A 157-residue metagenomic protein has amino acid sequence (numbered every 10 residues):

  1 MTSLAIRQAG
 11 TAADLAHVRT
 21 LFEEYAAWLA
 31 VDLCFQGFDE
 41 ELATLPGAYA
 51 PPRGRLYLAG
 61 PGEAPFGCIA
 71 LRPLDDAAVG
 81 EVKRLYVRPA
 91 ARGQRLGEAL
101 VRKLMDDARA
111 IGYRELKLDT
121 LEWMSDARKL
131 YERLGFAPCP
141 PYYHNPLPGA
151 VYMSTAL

Functional and structural regions predicted by a protein language model:
T2-A5: Extreme N-terminal starter segment of soluble prokaryotic enzymes
Q8-K83, R88-P89, V101-K103, D107 (+3 more regions): Acetyl-CoA-dependent GNAT
A12-L15, Q94, S125: Loop/helix-junction capping segments adjacent to catalytic residues or to phosphate/diphosphate-binding pockets
K83-Y86, A99, K129, V151: Active-site phosphate/pyrophosphate-handling residues
R88-A90, Q94, E122-W123: Active-site acidic-Proline motif in GNAT/NAT acetyltransferases
Q94, A110-R114: Short coil/turn segments at alpha/beta junctions that flank glycine-rich nucleotide-binding fingerprints
Q94, E98, R102: Residues forming the Rossmann-fold NAD(P)(H) cofactor-binding site
R114-L157: C-terminal "cap" of GNAT-fold acetyltransferases
